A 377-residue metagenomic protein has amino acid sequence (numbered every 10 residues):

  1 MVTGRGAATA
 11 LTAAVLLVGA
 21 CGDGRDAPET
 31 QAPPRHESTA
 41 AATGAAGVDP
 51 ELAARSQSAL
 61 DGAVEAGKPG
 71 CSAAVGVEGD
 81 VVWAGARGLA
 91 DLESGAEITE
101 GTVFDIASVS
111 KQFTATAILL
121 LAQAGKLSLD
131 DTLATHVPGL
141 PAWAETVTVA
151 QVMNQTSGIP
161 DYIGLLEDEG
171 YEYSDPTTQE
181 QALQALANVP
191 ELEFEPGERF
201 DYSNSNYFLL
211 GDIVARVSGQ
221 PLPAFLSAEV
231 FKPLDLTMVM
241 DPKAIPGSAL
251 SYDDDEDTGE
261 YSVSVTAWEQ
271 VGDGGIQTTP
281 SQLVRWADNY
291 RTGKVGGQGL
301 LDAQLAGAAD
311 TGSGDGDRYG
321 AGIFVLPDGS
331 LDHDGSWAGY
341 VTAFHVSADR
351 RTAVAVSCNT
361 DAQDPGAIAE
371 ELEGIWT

Functional and structural regions predicted by a protein language model:
M1-D26, Q31: Secretory targeting and sorting signals
C21-V81, G85, R216-Q220, T258-T377: Catalytic loop of the DD-peptidase/beta-lactamase superfamily, centered on the K-T-G motif and neighboring
P50, E78, R87-Y202: Active-site-proximal loop and beta-strand segments within enzyme catalytic domains
L52, S56, I106, S110 (+4 more regions): Hydrophobic (often cysteine-bearing) scaffold residues that line and stabilize catalytic clefts of nucleotide/cofactor
V64, A122-Q123, L226: Alpha-helix C-terminal capping/helix-coil junction sites
P69, Q112-A115, A134, Y207-G211: Membrane-embedded glycan transfer/ligation machinery that uses polyprenyl lipid-linked sugar donors/oligosaccharides
A144-S330, D334-A338, T342: Short, surface-exposed loop or secondary-structure junction motifs that flank catalytic or metal-binding residues
